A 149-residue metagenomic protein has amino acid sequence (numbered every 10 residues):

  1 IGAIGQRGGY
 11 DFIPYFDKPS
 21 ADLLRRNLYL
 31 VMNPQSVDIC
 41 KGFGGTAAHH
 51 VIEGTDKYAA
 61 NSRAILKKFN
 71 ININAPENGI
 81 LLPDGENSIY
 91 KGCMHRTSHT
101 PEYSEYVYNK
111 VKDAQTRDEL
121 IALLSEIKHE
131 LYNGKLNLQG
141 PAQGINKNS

Functional and structural regions predicted by a protein language model:
G2-S149: Catalytic toxin/effector domains delivered as secreted proteins or via bacterial secretion systems
